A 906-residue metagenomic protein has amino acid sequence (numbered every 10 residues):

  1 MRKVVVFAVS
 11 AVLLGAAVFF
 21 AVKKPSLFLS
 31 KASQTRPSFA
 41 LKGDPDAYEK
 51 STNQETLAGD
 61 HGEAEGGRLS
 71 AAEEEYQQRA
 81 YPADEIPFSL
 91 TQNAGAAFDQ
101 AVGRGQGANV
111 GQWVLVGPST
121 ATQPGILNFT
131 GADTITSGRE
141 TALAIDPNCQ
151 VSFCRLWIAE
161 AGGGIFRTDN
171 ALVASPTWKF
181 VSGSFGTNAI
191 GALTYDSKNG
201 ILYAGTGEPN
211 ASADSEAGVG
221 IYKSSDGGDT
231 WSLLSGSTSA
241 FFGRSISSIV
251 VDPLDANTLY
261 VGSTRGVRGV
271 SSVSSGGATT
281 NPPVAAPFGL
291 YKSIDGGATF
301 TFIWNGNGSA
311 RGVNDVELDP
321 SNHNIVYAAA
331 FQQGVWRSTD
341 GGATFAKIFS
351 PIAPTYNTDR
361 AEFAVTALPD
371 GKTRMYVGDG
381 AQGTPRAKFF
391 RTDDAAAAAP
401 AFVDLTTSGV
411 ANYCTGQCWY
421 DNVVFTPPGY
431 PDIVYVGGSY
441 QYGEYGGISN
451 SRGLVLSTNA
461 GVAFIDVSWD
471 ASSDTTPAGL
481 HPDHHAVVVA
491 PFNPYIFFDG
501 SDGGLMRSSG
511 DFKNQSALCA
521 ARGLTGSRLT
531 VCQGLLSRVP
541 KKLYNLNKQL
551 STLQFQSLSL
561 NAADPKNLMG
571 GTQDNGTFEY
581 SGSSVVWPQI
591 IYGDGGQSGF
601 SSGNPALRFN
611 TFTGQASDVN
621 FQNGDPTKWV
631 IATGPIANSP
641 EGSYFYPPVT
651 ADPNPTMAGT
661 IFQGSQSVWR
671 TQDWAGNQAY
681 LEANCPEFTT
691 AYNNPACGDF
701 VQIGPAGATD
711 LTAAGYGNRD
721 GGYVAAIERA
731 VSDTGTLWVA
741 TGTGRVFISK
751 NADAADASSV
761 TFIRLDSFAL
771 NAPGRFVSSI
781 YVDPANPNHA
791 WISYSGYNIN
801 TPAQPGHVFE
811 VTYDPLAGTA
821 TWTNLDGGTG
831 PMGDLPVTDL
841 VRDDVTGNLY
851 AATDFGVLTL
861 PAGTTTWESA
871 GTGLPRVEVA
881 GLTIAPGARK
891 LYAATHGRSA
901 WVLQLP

Functional and structural regions predicted by a protein language model:
M1-A11: N-terminal Sec-pathway targeting helices
L13-K24: Hydrophobic alpha-helical membrane-insertion segments, chiefly the h-region of N-terminal signal peptides
K31-P906: Beta-propeller blade termini and top-face loops
